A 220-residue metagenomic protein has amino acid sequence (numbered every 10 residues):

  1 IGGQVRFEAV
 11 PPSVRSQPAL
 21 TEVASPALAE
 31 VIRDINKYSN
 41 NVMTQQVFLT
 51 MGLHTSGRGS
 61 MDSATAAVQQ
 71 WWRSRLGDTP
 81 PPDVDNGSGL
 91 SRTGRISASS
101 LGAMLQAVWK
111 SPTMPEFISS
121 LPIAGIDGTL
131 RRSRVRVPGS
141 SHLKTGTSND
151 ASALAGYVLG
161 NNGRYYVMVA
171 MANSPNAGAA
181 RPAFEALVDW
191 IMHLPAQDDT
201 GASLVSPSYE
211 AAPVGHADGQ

Functional and structural regions predicted by a protein language model:
I1-P115: A small/polar active-site loop signature that marks catalytic segments
A67, G77-Q220: C-terminal soluble interaction/assembly domains
